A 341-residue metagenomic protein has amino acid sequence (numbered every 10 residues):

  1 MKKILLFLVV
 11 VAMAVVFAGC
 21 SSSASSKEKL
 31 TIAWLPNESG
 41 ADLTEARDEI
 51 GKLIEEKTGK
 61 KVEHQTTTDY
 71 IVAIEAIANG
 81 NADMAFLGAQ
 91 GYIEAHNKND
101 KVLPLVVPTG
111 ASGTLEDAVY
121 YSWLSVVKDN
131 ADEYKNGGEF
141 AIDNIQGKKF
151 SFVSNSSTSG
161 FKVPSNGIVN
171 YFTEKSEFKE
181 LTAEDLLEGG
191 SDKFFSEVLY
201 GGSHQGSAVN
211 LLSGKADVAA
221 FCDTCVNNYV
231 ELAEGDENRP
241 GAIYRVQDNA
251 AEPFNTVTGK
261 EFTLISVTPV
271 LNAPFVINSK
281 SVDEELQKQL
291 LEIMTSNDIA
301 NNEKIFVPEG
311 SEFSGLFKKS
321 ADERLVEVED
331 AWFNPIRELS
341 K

Functional and structural regions predicted by a protein language model:
V15-G19: C-terminal motif of bacterial Sec signal peptides marking the signal peptidase cleavage site
S21-S23: Bacterial signal peptide processing site
S25-A41, K60-T66, K148-S151: Short, well-ordered beta-strand elements
L30, W34, E38-E49, S281-K341: An extracytoplasmic/periplasmic, membrane-proximal ligand-sensing/linker region
P36, T66-Y70, N81-I93, N97-K101 (+5 more regions): Beta->alpha turn/N-cap motifs
P36, V119-K135, S266-E284: A bilobed periplasmic-binding-protein/Venus flytrap-type ligand-binding module shared by bacterial periplasmic
P108-S176: A conserved helix-loop-strand patch within extracytoplasmic ligand-binding domains of the periplasmic binding
G160-D283: Pocket-lining segment of extracytoplasmic ligand-binding domains
